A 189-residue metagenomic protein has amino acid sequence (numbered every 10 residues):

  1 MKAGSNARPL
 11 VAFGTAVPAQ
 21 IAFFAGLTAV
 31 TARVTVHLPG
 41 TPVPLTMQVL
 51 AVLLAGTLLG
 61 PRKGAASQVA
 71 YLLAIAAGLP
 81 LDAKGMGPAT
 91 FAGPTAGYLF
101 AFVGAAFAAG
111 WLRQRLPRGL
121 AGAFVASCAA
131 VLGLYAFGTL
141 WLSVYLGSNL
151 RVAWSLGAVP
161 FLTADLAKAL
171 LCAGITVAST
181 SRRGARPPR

Functional and structural regions predicted by a protein language model:
K2-A65: Hydrophobic transmembrane alpha-helices
K2-P9, A16, A22, V30 (+2 more regions): Short helix-perturbing small/polar motifs within transmembrane alpha-helices
P18-F23, L50-L54, G64-A70, T95-F100 (+4 more regions): Hydrophobic alpha-helical transmembrane segments
L27, T31, T35, A55 (+12 more regions): Alpha-helical membrane-inserting segments
A32-P44, L72-A105: Interfacial aromatic-anchored transmembrane helix boundaries in multi-pass membrane proteins
T41, G85, L116-R189: Membrane-embedded alpha-helical hairpins and interfacial helices in multi-pass inner-membrane proteins
Q48-L50, S67-Q68, A106, Y135-A136: A generic alpha-helix surface/boundary motif
